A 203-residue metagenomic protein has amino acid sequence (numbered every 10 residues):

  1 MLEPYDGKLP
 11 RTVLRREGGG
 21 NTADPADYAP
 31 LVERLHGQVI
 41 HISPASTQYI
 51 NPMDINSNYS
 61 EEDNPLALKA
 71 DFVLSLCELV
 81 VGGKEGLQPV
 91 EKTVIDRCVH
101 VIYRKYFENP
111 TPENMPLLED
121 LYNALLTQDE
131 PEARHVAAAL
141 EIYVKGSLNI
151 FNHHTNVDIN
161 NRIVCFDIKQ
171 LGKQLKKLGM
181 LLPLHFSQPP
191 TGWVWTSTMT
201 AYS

Functional and structural regions predicted by a protein language model:
D27-G37, P44-S46, I50-S203: P-loop NTPase motor domains
